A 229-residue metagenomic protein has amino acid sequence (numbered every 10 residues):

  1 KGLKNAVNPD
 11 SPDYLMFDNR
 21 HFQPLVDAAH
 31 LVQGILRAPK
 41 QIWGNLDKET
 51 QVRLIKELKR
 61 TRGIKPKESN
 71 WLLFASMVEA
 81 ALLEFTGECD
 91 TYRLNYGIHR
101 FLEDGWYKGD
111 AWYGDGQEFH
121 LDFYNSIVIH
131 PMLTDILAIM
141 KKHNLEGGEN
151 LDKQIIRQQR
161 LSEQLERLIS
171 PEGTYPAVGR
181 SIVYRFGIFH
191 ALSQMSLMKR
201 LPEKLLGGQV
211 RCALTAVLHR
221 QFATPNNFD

Functional and structural regions predicted by a protein language model:
K1-Q158, R167-S193: Aromatic-lined, polymer-binding surfaces characteristic of secreted/periplasmic polysaccharide-degrading enzymes
K199-D229: C-terminal hydrophobic structural anchor segments that stabilize assembly/packing rather than catalytic chemistry
